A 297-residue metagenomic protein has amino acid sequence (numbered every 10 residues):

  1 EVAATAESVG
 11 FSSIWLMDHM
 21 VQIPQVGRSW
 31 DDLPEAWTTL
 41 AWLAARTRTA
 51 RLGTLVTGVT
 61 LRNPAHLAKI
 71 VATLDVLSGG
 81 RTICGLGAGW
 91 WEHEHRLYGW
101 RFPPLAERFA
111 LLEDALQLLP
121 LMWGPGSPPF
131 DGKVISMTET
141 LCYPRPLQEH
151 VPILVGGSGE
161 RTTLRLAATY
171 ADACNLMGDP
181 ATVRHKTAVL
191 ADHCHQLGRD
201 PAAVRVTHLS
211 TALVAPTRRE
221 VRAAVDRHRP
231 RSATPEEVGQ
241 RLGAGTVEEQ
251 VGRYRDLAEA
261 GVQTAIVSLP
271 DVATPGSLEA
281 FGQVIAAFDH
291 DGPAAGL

Functional and structural regions predicted by a protein language model:
E1-F11, D75, I83-G85, P103-P104 (+3 more regions): C-terminal amphipathic alpha-helical "assembly" element that mediates oligomerization/partner interfaces or acts as
E1-R46, E149-V151, A223, S268-V272 (+1 more regions): N-terminal beta1-alpha1-beta2 module of alpha/beta enzyme domains
Q22-R28, T54, T60-Y170, R184-L190 (+2 more regions): Internal, glycine-rich beta/alpha segment that forms the wall or movable "lid" of small-molecule/cofactor binding
G27-G53, L111-M122, Q196, E279-L297: Alpha-helix-loop-beta-strand connector modules within alpha/beta enzyme cores
D32, V56-V59, G156, D179 (+1 more regions): Glycine- and other small-residue-rich loops at beta-strand/loop junctions that grip anionic moieties
A36, L67, Q250: Conserved donor sugar-nucleotide recognition element shared by glycan-biosynthetic enzymes
T49, W90-Y98, D131-V151, A212-R241: N-terminal small/glycine-rich loop or linker at the start of catalytic domains across soluble metabolic enzymes
